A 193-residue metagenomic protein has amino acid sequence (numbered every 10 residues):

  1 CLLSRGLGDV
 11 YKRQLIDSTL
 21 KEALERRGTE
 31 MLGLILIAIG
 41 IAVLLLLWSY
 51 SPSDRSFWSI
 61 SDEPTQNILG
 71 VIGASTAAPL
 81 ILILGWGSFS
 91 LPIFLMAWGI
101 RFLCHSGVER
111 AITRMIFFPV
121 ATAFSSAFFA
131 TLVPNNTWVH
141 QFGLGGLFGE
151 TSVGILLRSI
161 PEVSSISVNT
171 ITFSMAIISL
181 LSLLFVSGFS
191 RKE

Functional and structural regions predicted by a protein language model:
C1-Y11: Single conserved hydrophobic/aromatic residue that forms the stacking wall/gate of nucleotide- or nucleobase-binding
D9-E193: Alpha-helical transmembrane segments used as membrane anchors
